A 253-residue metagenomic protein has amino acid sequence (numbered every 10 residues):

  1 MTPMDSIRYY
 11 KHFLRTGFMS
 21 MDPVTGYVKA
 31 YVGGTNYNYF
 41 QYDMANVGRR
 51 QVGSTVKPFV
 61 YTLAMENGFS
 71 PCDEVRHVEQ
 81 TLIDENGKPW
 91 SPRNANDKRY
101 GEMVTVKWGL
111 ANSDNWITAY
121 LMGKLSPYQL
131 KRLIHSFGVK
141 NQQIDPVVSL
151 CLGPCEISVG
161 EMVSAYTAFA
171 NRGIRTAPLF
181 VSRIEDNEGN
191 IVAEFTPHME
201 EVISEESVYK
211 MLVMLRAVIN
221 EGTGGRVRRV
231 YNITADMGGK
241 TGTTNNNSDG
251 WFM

Functional and structural regions predicted by a protein language model:
M1-D22, Y31, Y37-Y42, V56 (+2 more regions): A penicillin-recognizing enzyme superfamily signal
Y9-V28, V56, T62, E66 (+2 more regions): C-terminal substrate/ligand-recognition segments
G17-M19, V28-V32, Q41-P58, L63 (+1 more regions): C-terminal soluble interaction/assembly domains
D22, V32, L63, N67-G68 (+8 more regions): Sec/Tat-exported extracytoplasmic proteins
T25-G26, R49-H77, G109, A165-F169 (+1 more regions): Active-site SXXK
Q41-N46, P92, G101-M103, A111-T118 (+4 more regions): Flexible glycine/proline-enriched surface loops and loop-helix/loop-strand junctions
S70-L130, R175, N187-L212, R216: Conserved catalytic neighborhood of penicillin-recognizing serine enzymes
P89-N94, S126-S164, A177-F180: Mid-domain, small-residue-enriched loop/turn segments at the edges of structured enzyme/sensor domains
